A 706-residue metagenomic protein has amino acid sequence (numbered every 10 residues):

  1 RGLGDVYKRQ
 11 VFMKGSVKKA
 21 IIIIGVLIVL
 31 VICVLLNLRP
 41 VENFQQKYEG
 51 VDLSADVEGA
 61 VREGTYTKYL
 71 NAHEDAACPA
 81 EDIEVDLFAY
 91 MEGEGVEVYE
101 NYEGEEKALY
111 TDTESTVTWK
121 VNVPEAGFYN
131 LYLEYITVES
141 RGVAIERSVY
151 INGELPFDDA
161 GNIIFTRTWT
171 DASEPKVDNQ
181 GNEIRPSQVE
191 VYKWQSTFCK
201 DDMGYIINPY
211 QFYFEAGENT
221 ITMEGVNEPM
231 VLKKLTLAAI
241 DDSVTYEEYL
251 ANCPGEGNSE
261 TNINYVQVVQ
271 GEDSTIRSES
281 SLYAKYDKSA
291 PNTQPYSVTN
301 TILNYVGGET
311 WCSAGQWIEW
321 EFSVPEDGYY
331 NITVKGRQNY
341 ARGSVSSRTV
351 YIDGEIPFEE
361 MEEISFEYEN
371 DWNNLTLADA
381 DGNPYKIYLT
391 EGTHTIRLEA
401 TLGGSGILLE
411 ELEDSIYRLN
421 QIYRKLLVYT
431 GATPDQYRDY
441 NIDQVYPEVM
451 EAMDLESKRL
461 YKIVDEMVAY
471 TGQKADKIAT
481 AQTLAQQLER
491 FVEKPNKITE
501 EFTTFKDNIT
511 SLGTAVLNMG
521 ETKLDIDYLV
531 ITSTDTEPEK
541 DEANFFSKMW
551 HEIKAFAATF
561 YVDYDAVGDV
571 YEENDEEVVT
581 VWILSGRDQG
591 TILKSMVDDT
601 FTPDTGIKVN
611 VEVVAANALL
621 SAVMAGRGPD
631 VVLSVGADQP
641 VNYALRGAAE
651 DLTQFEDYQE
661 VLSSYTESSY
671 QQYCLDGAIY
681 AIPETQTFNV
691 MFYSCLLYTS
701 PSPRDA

Functional and structural regions predicted by a protein language model:
G2-Q10, Y698-A706: Conserved small/polar residues in nucleotide/adenosyl-binding loops
F12-Y528: Extracytoplasmic
D507, T514-L517, S533, E539-A558: Acidic, Ser/Thr/Gly/Pro-rich low-complexity segments that form flexible
Y561-D575, Q639-M691: Hinge/lid segment of periplasmic solute-binding proteins
D575-R587, V609-E612, V631: Short, well-ordered beta-strand elements
I583-S585, A681-Q686, S694, S700 (+1 more regions): Short beta-strand->loop
I592-L593: Structured, charged N-terminal subsegments at the starts of enzyme catalytic cores and at intra-chain domain/subunit
D599-Y665, Q672, L696: Extracytoplasmic "Venus flytrap"/periplasmic binding protein-like
